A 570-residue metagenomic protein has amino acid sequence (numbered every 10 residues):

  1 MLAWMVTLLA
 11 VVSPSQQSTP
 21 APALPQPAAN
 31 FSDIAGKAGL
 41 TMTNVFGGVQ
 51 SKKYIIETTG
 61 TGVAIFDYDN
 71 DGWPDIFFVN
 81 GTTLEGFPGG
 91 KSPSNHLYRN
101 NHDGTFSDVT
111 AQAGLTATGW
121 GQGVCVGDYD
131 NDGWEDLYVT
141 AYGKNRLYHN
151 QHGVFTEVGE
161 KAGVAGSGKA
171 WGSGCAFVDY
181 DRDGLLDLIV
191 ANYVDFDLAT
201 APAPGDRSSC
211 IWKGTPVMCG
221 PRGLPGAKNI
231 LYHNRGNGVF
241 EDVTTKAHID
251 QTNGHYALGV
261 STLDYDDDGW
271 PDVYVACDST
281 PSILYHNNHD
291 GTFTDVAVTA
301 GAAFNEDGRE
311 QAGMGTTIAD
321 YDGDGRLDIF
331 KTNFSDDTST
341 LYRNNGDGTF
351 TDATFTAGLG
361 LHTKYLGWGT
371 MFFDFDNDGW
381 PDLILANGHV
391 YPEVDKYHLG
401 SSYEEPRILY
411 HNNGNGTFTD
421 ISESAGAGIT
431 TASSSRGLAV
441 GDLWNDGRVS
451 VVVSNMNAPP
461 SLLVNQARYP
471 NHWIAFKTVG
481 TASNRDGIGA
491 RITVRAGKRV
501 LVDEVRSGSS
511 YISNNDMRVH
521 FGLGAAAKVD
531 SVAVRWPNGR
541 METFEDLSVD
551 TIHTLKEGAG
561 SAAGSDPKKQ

Functional and structural regions predicted by a protein language model:
Q26-N30, A38, G48, G400-I408 (+1 more regions): Gly/Ser/Thr/Pro-enriched helix-cap/hinge segments flanking short amphipathic alpha-helices
F31-D33, T105-L115, G153-A165, G238-D250 (+3 more regions): Blade-edge beta-strand/turn elements of extracellular beta-propeller and related beta-sheet repeat scaffolds
L40-G62, A113-C125, G163-A176, L224-P225 (+7 more regions): Repeat-based blade/solenoid architectures
G60-N70, R99, W120-E135, H149 (+10 more regions): Beta-propeller blade termini
W73-N80, D132-A141, L188-N192, D268 (+5 more regions): Hydrophobic beta-strand segments that make up the repeating blades of beta-propeller and related beta-repeat
V79-P93, N192-L224, A386-Y403: Short, conserved, GDST-rich strand-edge loop motifs in beta-rich repeat architectures
N95-N100, K228-R235, H286, Y342-R343 (+1 more regions): Beta-propeller blade signature
V109-Y129, W134, V139-Y180, V190-R222 (+2 more regions): Asp-box/WD-like beta-propeller blade repeats and closely related beta-sheet repeat scaffolds
